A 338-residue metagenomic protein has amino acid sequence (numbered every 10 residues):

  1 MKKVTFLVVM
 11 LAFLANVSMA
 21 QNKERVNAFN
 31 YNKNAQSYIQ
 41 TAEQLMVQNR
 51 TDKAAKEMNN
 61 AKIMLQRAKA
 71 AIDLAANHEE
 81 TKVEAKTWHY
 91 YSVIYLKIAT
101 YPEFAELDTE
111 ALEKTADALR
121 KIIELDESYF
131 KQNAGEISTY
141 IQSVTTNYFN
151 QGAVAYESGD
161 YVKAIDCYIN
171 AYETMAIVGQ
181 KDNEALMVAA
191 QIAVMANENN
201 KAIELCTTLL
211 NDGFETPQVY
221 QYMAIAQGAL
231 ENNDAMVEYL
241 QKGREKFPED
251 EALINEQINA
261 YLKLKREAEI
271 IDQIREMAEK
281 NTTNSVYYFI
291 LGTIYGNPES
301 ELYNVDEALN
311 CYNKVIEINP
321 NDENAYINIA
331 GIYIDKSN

Functional and structural regions predicted by a protein language model:
M19-E136, Y140-S143, S158: N-terminal leader/linker segments that initiate helical-solenoid repeat arrays
A75, I122, A171, T208-L209 (+3 more regions): Canonical positions in the second alpha-helix
H78, L125, T174-V178, D212 (+3 more regions): Structural marker of alpha-solenoid helical repeat scaffolds
K82-E84, Y129, V178, D182 (+4 more regions): Residue-level recognition of tetratricopeptide repeat
T87, Q132, Q180-K181, A185 (+4 more regions): TPR alpha-solenoid repeat register
Y90, E184-Q191, Y222-I225, E256 (+2 more regions): Canonical tetratricopeptide repeat
